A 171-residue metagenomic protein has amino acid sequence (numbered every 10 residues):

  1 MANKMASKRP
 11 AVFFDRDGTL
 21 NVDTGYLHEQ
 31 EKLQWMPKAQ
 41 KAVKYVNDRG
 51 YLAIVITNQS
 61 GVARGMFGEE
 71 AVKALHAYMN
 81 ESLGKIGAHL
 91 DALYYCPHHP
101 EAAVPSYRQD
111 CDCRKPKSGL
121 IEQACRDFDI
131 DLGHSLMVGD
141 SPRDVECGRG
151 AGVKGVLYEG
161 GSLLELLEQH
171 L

Functional and structural regions predicted by a protein language model:
A2-I54: Active-site neighborhood of HAD-like aspartate-dependent phosphohydrolases
A2-S7, V12, E70-A92, E101-M137 (+1 more regions): Asp-based, Mg2+/Mn2+-dependent phosphohydrolase catalytic module
D17, T24, S60, R64 (+2 more regions): Short glycine-rich loop/turn motifs that provide flexible caps or phosphate-binding loops at active sites
L20-D23, N58-S60, H99-A102, E122-C125: A short alpha-helix capping/helix-coil boundary motif
L20-P37, V62-A71, K85-I86, V104-D112: Metal-dependent phosphoesterase signature
A39, V43-M79, H89-A102, G148: Substrate-recognition element of Asp-dependent hydrolases with the DxDx(T/V) motif
